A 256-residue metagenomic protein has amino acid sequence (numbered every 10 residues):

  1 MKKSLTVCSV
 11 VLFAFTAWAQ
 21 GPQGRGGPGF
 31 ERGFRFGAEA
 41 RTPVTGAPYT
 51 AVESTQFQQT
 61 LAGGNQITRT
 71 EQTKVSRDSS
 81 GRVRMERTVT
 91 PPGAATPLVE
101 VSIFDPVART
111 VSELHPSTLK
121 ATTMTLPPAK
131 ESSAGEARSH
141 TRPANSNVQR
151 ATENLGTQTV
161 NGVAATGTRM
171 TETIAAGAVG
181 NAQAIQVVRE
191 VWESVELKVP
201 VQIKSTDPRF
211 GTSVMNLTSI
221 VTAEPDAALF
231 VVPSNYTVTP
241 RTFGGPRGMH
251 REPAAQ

Functional and structural regions predicted by a protein language model:
M1-C8: Bacterial N-terminal signal peptides that target proteins for export
F13-A19: Sec/Tat signal peptide C-region and signal peptidase I cleavage site
G21-Q256: Extended soluble regions of mature proteins
